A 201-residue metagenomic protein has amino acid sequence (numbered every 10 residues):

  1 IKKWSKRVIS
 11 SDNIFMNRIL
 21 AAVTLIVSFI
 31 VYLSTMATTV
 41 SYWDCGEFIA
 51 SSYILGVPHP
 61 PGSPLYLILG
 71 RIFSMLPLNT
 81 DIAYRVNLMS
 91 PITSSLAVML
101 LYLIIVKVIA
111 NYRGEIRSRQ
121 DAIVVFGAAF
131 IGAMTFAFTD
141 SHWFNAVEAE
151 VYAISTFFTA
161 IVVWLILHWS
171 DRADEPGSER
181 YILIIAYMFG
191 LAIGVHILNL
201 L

Functional and structural regions predicted by a protein language model:
I1-V31, R117-A129: Start-transfer (signal-anchor) and selected internal transmembrane alpha helices of multi-pass inner/ER membrane
F15-Y42, F136-F138, H196: Transmembrane signal-anchor helices characteristic of membrane glycosylation enzymes that use polyprenol
V31, M36, G70, S74 (+3 more regions): Membrane-water interface at transmembrane helix exits
S34-T35, L76-N87, Y112-V125, A129-T156 (+1 more regions): Aromatic- and kink-enriched transmembrane "portal" helix at the membrane-lumen/periplasm boundary that abuts
S52-D81, P91-I92, M99: Short hydrophobic/aromatic helix or loop-helix immediately within or flanking a transmembrane segment in polytopic
L88-R117, A160-L165: Transmembrane-helix motifs of polytopic, lipid-linked glycan transferases
I92-M99, A149, A153-W164, I182-I185 (+1 more regions): Alpha-helical transmembrane segments of multi-pass membrane proteins
R119-I123, V162-I182: Membrane-interface transmembrane helices that cradle and orient dolichyl/undecaprenyl
